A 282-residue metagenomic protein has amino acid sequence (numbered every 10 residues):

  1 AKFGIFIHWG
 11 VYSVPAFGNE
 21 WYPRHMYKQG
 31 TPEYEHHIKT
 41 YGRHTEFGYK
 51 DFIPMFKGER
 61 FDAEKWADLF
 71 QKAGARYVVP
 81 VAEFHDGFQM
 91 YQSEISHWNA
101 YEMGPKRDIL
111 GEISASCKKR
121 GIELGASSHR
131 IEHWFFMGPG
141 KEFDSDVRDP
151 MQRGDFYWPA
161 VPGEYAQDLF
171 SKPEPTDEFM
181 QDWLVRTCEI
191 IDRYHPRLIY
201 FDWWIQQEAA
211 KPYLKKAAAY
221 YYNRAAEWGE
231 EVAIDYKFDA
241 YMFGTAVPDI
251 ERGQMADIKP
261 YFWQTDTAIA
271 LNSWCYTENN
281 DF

Functional and structural regions predicted by a protein language model:
A1-F282: Mature catalytic domains of secreted/periplasmic carbohydrate-active enzymes
